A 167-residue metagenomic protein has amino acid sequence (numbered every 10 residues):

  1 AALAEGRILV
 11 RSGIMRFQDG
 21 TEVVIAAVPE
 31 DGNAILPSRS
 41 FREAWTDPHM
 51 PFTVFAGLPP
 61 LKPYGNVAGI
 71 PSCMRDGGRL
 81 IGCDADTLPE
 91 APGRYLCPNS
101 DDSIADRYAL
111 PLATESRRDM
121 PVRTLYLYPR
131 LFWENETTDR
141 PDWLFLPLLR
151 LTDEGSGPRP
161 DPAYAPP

Functional and structural regions predicted by a protein language model:
A1-C73: Glycine-rich, compositionally biased intrinsically disordered regions
G82-P167: Mixed-charge (acidic/basic) macromolecular-recognition segments
